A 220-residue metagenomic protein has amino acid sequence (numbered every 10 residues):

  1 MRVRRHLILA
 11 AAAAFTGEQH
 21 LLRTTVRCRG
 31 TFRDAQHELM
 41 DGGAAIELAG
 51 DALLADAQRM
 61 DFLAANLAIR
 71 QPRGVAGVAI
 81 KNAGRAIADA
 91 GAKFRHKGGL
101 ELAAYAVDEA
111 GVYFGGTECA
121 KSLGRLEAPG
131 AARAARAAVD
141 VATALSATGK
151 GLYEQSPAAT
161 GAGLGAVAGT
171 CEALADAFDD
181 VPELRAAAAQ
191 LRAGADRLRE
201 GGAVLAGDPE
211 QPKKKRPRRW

Functional and structural regions predicted by a protein language model:
R2-H20: N-terminal chloroplast transit peptides
T24-W220: N-terminal plastid-targeting presequences
